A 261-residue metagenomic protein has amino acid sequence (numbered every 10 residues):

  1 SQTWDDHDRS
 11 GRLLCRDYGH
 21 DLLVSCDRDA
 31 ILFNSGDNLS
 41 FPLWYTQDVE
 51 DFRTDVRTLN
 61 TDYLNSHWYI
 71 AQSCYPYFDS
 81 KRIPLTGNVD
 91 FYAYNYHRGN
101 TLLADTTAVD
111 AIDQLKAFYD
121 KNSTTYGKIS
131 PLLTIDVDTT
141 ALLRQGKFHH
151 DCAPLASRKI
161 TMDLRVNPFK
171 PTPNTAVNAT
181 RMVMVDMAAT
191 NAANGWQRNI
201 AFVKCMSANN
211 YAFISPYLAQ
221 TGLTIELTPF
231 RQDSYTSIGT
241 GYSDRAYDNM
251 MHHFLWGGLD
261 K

Functional and structural regions predicted by a protein language model:
S1-D29, T46-K261: ER/secretory pathway lumenal C-terminal domains and tails of membrane proteins involved in glycoprotein biogenesis
F41-Y45: Phosphate- and divalent-cation-binding pockets in alpha/beta enzyme and binding domains that engage nucleotide-derived
